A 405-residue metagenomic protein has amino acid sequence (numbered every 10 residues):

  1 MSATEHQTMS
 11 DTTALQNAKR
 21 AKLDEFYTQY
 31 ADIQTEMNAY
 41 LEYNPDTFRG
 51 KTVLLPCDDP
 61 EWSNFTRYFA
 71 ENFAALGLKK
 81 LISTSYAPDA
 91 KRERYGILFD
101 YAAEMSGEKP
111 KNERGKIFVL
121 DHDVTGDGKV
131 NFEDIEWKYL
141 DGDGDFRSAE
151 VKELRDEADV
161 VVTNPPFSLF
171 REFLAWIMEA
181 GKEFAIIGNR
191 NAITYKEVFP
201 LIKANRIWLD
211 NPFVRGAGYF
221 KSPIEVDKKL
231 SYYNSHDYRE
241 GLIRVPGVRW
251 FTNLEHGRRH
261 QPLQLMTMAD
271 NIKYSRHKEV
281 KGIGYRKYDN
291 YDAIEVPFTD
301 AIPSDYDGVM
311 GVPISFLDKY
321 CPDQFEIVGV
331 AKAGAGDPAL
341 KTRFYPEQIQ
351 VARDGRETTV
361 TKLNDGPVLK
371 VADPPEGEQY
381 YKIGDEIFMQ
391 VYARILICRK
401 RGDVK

Functional and structural regions predicted by a protein language model:
S2-V162, P166-K405: Class I S-adenosyl-L-methionine-dependent methyltransferase catalytic core
